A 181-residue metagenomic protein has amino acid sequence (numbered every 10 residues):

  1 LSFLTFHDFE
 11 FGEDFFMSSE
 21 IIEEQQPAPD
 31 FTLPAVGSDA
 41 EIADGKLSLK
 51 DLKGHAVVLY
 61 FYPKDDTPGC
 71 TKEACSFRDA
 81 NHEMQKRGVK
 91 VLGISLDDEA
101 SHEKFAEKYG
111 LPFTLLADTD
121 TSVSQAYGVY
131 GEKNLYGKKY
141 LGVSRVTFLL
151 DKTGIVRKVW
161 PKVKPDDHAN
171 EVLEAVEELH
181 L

Functional and structural regions predicted by a protein language model:
L1-F16: Short, Lys/Arg-enriched N-terminal segments with co-localized hydrophobic residues within the first ~10-30 amino acids
F16-L181: Chalcogenol-based redox active-site neighborhoods
